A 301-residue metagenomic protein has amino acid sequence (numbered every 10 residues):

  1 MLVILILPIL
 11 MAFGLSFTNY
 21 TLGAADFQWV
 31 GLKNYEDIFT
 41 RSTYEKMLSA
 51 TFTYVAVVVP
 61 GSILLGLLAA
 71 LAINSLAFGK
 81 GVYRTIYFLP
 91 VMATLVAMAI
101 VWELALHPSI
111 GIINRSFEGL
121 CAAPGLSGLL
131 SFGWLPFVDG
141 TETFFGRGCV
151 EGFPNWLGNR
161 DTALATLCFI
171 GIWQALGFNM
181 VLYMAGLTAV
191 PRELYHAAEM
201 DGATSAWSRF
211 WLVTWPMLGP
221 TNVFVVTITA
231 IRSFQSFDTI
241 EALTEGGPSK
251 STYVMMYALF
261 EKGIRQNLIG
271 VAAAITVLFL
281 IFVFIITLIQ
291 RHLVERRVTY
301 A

Functional and structural regions predicted by a protein language model:
M1-A301: A structural signal for multi-pass alpha-helical bundles of membrane permease subunits that mediate small-molecule
